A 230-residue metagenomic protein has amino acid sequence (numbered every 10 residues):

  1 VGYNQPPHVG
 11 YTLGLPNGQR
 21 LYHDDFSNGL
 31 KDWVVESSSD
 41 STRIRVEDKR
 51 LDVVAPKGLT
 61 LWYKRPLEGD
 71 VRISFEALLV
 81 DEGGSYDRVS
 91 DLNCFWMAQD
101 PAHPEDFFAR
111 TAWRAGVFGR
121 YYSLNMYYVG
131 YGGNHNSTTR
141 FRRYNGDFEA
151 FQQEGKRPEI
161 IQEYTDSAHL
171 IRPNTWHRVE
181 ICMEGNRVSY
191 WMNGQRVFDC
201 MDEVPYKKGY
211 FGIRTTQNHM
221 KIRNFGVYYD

Functional and structural regions predicted by a protein language model:
G2-D230: Extracellular glycan-recognition regions
